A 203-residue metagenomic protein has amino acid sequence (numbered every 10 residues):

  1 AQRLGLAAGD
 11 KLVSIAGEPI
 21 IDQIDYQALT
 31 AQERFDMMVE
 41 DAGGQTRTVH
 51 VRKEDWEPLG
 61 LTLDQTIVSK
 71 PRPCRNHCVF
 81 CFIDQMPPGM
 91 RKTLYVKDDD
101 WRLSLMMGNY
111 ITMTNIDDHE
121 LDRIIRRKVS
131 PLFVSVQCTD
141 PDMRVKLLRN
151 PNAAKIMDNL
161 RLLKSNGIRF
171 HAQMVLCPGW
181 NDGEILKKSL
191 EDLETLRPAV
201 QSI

Functional and structural regions predicted by a protein language model:
A1, G9-L12, M37, C81: Terminal peptide-recognition signature
A1-G5, Q27-A28: Short, surface-exposed secondary-structure edge patches
R3-I21: Conserved PDZ fold ligand-binding element
I24: Acidic phosphotransfer microenvironment of two-component signaling modules
Q27-L63: PDZ-domain C-terminal substructure recognizer with occasional recognition of PDZ-binding tails
E54-V200: Conserved Radical SAM active-site core
